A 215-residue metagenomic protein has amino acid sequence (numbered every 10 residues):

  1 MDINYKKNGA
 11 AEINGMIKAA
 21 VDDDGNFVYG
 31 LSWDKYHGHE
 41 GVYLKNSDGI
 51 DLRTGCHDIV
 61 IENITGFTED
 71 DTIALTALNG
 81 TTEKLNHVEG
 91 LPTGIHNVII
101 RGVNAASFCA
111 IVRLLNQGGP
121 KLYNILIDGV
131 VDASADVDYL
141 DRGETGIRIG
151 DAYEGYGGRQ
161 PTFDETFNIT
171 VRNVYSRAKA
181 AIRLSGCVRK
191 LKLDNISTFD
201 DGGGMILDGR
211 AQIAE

Functional and structural regions predicted by a protein language model:
M1-E215: Extracellular/periplasmic carbohydrate-active domains that bind, remodel, or depolymerize complex polysaccharides
